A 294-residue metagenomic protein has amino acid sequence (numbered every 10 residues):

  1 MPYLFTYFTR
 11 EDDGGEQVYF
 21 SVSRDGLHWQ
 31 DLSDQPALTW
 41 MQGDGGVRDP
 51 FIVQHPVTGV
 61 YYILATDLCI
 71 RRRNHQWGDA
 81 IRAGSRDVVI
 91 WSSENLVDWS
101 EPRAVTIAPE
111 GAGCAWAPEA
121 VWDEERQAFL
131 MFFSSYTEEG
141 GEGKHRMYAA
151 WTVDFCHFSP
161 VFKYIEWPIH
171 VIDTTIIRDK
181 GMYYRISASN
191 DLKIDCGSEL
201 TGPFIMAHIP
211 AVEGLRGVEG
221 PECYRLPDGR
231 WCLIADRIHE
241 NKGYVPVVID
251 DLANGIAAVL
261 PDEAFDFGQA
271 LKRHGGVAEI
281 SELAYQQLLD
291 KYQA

Functional and structural regions predicted by a protein language model:
M1-A294: Carbohydrate-active catalytic/glycan-binding domains of CAZyme proteins, especially the secreted or lumenal ectodomains
